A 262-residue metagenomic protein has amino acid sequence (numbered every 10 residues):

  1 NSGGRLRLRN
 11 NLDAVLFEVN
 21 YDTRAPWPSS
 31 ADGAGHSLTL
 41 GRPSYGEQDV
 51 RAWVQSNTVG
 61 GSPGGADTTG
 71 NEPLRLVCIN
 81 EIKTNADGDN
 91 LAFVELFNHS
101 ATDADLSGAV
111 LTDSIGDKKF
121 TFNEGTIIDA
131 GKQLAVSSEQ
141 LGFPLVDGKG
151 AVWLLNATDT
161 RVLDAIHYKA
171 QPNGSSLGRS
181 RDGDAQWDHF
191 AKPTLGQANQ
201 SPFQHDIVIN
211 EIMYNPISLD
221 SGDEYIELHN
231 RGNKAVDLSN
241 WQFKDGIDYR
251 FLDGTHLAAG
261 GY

Functional and structural regions predicted by a protein language model:
N1-Y262: Activation on beta-sandwich/Ig-like modules and their edge loops
